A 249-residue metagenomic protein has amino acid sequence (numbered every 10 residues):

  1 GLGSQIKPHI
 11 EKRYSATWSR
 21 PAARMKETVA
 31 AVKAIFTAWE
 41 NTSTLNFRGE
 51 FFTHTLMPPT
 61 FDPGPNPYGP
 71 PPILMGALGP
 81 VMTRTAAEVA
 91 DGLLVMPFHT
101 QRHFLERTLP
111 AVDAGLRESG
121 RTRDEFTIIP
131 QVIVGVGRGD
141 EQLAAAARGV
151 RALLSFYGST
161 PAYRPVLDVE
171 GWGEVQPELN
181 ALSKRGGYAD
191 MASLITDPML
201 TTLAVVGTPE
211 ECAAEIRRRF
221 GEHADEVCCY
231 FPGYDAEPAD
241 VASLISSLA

Functional and structural regions predicted by a protein language model:
G1-A249: Active-site-adjacent structural elements that line small-molecule/cofactor binding pockets in enzymes
